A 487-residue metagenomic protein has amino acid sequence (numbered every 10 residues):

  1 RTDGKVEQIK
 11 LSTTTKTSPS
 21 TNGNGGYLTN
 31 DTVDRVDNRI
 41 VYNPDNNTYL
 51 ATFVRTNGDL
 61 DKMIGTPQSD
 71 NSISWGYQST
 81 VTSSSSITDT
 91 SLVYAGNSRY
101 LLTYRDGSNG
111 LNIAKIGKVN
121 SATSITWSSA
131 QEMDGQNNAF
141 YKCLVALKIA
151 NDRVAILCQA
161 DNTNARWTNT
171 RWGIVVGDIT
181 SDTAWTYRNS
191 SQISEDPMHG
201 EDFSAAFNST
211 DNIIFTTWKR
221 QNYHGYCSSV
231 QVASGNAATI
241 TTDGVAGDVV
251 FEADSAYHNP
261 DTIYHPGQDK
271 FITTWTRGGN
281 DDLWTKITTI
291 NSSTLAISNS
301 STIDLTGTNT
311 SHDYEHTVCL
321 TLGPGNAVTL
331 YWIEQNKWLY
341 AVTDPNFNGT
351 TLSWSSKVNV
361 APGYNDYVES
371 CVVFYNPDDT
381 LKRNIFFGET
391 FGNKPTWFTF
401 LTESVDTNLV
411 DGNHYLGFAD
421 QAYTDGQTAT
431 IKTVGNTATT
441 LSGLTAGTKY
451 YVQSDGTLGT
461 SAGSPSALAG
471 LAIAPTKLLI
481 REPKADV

Functional and structural regions predicted by a protein language model:
R1-N24, D31, V36-N38, P44 (+21 more regions): Extracellular receptor-binding modules and their adjoining Ser/Thr/Gly/Asp/Asn-rich linkers
G4-V6, G58-K62, I73, N109-A114 (+7 more regions): Repetitive beta-architecture junctions, highlighting loop-to-beta-strand starts across blade-like repeats
K5, R39, L50-A51, S91 (+9 more regions): A detector of tandemly repeated sequence units and domain arrays
S12-T32, G65-S84, V119-Q136, G177-D196 (+4 more regions): Trp- and S/T/G-rich repeat-edge/linker motifs of beta-rich repeat architectures
N46-A51, N97-L102, N151-L157, D211-T216 (+3 more regions): Entry beta-strands of beta-propeller and related beta-repeat scaffolds
N46-N47, D70-S72, A122-S124, A165-W167 (+9 more regions): Short, solvent-exposed loop/turn segments that connect beta-strands within catalytic domains and beta-strand-rich
R55-N57, D106-S108, A160-N162, R220-N222 (+3 more regions): Residue-level signature of beta-propeller blades and closely related beta-rich strand-turn architectures in secreted
